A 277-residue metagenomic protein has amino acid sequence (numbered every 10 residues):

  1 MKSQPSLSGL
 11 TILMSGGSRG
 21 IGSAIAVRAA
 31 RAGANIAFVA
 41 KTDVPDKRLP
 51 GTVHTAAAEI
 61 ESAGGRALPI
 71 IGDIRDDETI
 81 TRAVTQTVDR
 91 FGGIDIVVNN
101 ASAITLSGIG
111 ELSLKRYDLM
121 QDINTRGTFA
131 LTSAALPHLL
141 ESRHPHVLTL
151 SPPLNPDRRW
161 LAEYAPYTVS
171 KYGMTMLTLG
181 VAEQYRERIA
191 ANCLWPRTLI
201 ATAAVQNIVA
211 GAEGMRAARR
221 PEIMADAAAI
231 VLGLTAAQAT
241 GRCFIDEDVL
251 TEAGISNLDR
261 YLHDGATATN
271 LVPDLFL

Functional and structural regions predicted by a protein language model:
Q4-K41: Canonical Rossmann dinucleotide-binding motif of NAD(H)/NADP(H)-dependent dehydrogenases/reductases, specifically
L10, G65-R66, G93-I94, L139-P153 (+2 more regions): Active-site loop of short-chain dehydrogenase/reductase
A29, G93-D95, T175-T178, Q184-P196 (+1 more regions): Conserved Rossmann-fold SDR core element
G108-I109, R116-D118: Substrate-binding pocket helix/loop in short-chain dehydrogenase/reductase
T132-S133, L179: A short, exposed helix-loop element centered on a Lys and neighboring polar residues
L140-R186, R197-I200: Catalytic loop of short-chain dehydrogenase/reductase
C193-L194, A212-L277: C-terminal helical subdomain
